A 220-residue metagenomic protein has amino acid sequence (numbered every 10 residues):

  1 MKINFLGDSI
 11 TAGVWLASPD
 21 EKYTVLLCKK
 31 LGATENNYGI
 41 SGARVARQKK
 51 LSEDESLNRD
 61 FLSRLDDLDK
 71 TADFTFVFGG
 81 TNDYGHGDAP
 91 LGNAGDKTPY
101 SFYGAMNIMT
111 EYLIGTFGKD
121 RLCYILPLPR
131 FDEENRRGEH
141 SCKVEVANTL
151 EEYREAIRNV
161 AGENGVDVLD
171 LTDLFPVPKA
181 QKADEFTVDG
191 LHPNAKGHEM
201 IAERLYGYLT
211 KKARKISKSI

Functional and structural regions predicted by a protein language model:
K2, G87, P127-I220: Catalytic His-Asp segment of secreted/periplasmic serine-dependent ester chemistry enzymes
K2-N4, I10-N107: Conserved SGNH/GDSL esterase-like catalytic core that processes O-acyl groups on lipids and polysaccharides
K30, L68, G115-T116, E163: Alpha-helix C-cap/termination motif
G79, L126-P127: A cross-domain feature marking catalytic cores of carbohydrate-active enzymes and several ubiquitous metabolic/repair
S101-G104, I108-Y112, E152-N159: Alpha-helical scaffolding segments of alpha/beta enzyme cores, especially the outer helices of TIM-barrel or partial
F117-R121: A short helix->loop->beta-strand "cap" motif at the edges of active sites that frequently abuts
